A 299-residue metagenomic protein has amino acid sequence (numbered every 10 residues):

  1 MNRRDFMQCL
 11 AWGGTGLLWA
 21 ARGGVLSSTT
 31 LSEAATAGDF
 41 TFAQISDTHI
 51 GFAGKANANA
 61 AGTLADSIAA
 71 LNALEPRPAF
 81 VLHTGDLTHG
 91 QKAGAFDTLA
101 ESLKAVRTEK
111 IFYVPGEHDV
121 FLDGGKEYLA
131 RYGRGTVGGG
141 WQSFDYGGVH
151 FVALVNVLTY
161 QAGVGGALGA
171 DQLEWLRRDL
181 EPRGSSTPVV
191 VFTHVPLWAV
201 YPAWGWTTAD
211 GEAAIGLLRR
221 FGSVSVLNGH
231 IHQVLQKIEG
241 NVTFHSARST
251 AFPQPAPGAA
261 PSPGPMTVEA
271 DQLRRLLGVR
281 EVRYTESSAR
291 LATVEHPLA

Functional and structural regions predicted by a protein language model:
M1-L18: N-terminal secretory signal peptides and thylakoid transit peptides that target proteins across membranes
S27-T98: N-terminal active-site segment of His-dependent metallophosphoesterases
I45-S46, V81-G85, F112-E117, F192-T193 (+2 more regions): Active-site neighborhood of phospho(di)ester-bond hydrolases with catalytic His/Asp-centered motifs
T48-F52, V157-Q161, P196-A199: A short, flexible beta-alpha/helix-coil linker loop
F52, Q91, W198-Y201, L235: Short, solvent-exposed loop/turn segments at secondary-structure junctions
H89-P188, D210-S225, K237-F252, A256-T293: Extended active-site neighborhood of metal-dependent phosphoesterases/phosphodiesterases
N156, F192-L197, G229-I231, E295-H296: Short, well-ordered beta-to-alpha junction loops that form the rim of enzyme active sites and present histidine/acidic
G184-V200: Short acidic, glycine-rich surface-loop motifs adjacent to enzyme active sites
